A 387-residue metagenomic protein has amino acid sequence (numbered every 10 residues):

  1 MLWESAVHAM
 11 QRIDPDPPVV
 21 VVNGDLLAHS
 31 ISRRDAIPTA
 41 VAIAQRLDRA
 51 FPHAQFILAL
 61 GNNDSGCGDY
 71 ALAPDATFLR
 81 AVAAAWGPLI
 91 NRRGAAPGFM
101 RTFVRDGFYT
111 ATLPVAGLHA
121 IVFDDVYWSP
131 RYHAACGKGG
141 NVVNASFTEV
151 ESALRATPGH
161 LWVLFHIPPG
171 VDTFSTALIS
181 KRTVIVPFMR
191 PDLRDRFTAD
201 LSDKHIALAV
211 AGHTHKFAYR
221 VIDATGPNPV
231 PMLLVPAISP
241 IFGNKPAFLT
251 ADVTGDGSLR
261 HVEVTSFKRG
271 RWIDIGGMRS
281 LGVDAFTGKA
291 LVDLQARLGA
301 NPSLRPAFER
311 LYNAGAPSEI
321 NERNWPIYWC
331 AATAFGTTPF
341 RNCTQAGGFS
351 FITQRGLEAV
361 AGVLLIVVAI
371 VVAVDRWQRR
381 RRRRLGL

Functional and structural regions predicted by a protein language model:
M1-I37: N-terminal active-site segment of His-dependent metallophosphoesterases
W3, D25, G61, F123 (+4 more regions): Divalent metal-coordination and catalytic microenvironments
P15, T176-L178, G257-L387: Non-catalytic terminal accessory segments
P15-V19, F51-F56, A116-H119, A156-W162 (+2 more regions): Loop/turn elements at helix/coil->beta-strand transitions in domains of secreted/extracellular proteins
L27-S30, L58-D69, S129-R131, I167-F174 (+2 more regions): Active-site environment of divalent metal-dependent phosphoester hydrolases
I37-S152, N228: Extended active-site neighborhood of metal-dependent phosphoesterases/phosphodiesterases
Q55, I179-D274: Conserved beta-sheet core of the metallophosphoesterase superfamily
Y127-F147, R155-A207, A211: Active-site-proximal segments of metal-dependent phosphoesterases and phosphodiesterases across multiple
